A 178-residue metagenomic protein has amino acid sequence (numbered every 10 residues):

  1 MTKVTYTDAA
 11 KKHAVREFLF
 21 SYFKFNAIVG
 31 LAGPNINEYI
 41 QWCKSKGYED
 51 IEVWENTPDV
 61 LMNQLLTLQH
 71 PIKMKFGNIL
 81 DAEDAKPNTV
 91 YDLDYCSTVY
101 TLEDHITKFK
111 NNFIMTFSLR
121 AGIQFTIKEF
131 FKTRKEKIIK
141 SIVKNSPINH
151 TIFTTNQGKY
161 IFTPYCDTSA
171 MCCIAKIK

Functional and structural regions predicted by a protein language model:
M1-K46, W54-V60: S-adenosyl-L-methionine
K3-Y6, Q124-R134: Short, flexible/disordered intra-domain loops and linkers
E17, I36-K44, M62-T67, D84-K86 (+2 more regions): A short acidic (Asp/Glu
T57-N88: S-adenosyl-L-methionine
D92: A conserved beta-strand element that flanks and buttresses the S-adenosyl-L-methionine
S97-N111: A short, conserved alpha-helix within the catalytic core of class I
N111-F125: Conserved beta-strand signature within the Rossmann-like core of class I S-adenosyl-L-methionine
K128-K178: Class I S-adenosyl-L-methionine
